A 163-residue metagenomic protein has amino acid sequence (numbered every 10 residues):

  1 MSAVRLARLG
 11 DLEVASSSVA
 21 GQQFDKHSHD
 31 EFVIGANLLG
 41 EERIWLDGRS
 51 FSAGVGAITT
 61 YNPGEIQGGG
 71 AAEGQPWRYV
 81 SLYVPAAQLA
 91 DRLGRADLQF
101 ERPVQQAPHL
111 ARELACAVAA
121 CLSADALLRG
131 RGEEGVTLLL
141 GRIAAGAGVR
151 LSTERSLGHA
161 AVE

Functional and structural regions predicted by a protein language model:
S2-F100: N-terminal regulatory/effector-sensing and dimerization cores that precede helix-turn-helix DNA-binding domains
V33, V162-E163: Conserved short hydrophobic patches within well-ordered secondary structure
R95-A161: Amphipathic alpha-helical segments enriched in hydrophobic/aromatic residues interleaved with Lys/Arg
